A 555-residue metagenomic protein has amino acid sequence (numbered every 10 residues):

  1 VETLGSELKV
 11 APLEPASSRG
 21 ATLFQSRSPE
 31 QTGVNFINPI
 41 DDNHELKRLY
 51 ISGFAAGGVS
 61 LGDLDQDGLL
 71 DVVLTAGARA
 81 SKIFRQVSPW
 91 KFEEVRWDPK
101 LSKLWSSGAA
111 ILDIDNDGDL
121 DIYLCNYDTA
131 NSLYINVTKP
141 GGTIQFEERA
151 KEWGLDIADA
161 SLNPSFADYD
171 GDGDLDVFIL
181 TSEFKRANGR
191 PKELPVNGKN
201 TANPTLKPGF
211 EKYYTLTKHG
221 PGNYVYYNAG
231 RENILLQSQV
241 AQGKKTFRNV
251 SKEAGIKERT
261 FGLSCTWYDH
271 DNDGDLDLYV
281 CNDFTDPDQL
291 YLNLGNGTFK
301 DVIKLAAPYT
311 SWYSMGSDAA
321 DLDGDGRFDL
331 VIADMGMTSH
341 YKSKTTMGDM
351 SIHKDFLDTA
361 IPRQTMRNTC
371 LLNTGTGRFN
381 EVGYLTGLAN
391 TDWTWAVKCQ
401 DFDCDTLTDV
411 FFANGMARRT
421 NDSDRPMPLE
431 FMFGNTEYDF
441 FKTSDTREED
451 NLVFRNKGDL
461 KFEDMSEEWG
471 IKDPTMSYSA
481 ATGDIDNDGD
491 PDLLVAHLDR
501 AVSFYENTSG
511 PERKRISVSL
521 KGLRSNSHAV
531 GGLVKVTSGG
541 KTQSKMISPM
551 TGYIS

Functional and structural regions predicted by a protein language model:
V1-P39: N-terminal pre-domain segments of enzymes
L13, F24, A80-V95, A130-R149 (+8 more regions): Beta-propeller blade repeat segments, especially FG-GAP/WD-type strand-to-loop junctions in 6- to 7-bladed propeller
R19-N35, T181-K199, I332-S343, F412-P426: Short, solvent-exposed beta-strand-terminating loops
F24, L69-A76, D117-N126, V177-T181 (+7 more regions): Hydrophobic beta-strand segments that make up the repeating blades of beta-propeller and related beta-repeat
Q31, P39-L49, E449-D450, N456-K457 (+2 more regions): Gly/Ser/Thr/Pro-enriched helix-cap/hinge segments flanking short amphipathic alpha-helices
V34-G58, G77, P99-A110, G154-S165 (+8 more regions): Repeat-based blade/solenoid architectures
A56-Q66, R85, S106-N116, I135-N136 (+10 more regions): Beta-propeller blade termini
W97-I114, L124-V137, G142-Y169, I179-G222 (+1 more regions): Asp-box/WD-like beta-propeller blade repeats and closely related beta-sheet repeat scaffolds
